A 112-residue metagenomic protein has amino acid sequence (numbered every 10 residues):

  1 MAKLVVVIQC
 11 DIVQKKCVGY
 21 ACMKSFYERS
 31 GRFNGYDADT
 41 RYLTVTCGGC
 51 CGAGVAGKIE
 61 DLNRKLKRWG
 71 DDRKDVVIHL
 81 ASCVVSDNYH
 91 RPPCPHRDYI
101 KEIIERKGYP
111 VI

Functional and structural regions predicted by a protein language model:
M1-R68, Y89-H96, E102, R106-P110: Conserved mixed alpha/beta catalytic, RNA-binding, or beta-rich assembly cores of soluble enzyme, regulatory
L4-V6, V76-H79: Structural motif
G70-D72: Acidic (Asp/Glu)-rich catalytic clusters
H79-C83, N88-Y89: Active-site nucleophile-His-acid catalytic modules used for acyl/amide transfer and hydrolysis across diverse enzymes
